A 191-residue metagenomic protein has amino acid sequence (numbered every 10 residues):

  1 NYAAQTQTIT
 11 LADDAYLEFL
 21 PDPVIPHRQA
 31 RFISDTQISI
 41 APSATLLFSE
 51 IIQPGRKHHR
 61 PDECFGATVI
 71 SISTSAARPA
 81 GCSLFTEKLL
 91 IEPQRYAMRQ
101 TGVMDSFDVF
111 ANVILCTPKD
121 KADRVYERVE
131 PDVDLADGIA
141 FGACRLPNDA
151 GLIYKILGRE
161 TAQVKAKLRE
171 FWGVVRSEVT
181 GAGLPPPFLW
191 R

Functional and structural regions predicted by a protein language model:
N1-D35, A41, S49: Intrinsically disordered, low-complexity linker/loop segments enriched in Gly/Pro and charged/polar residues
A4-T6, I33-D35, S43, F65-S71 (+1 more regions): Extracellular structured ligand-interaction cores
A12-D13, I40-S43, A77-G81: Short acidic-glycine loop/turn motifs at beta-strand connectors
E50-R191: A structural signal for small-residue-enriched, beta-sheet-centric alpha/beta enzyme cores and oligomeric scaffold folds
